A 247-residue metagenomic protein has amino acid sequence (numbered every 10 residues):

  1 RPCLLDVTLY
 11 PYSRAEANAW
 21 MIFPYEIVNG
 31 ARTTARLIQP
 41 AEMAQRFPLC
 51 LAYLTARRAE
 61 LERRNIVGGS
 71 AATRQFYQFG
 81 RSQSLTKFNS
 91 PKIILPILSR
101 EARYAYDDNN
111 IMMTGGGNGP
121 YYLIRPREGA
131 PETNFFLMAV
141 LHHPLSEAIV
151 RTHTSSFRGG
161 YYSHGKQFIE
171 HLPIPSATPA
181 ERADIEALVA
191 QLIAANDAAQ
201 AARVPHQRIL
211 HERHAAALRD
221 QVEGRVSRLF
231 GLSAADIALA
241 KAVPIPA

Functional and structural regions predicted by a protein language model:
R1-A187: Polybasic, glycine- and aromatic-enriched phosphate-binding surface used to engage nucleic acids
L49, P175-A247: Non-catalytic DNA-recognition/assembly elements of restriction-modification systems
